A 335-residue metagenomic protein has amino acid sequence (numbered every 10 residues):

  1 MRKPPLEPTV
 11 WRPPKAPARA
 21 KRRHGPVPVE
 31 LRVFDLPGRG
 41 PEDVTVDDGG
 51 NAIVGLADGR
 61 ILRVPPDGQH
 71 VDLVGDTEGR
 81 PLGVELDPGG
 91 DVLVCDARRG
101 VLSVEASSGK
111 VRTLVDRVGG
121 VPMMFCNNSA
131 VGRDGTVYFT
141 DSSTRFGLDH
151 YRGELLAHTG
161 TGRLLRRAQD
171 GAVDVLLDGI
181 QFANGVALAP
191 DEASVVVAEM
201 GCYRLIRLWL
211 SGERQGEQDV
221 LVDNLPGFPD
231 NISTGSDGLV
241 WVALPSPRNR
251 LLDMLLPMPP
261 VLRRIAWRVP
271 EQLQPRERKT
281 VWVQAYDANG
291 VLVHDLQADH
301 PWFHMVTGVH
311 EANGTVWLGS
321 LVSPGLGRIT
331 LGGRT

Functional and structural regions predicted by a protein language model:
M1-T335: Sequence-structural signature of mature extracellular/luminal beta-sheet repeat domains, prominently beta-propellers
